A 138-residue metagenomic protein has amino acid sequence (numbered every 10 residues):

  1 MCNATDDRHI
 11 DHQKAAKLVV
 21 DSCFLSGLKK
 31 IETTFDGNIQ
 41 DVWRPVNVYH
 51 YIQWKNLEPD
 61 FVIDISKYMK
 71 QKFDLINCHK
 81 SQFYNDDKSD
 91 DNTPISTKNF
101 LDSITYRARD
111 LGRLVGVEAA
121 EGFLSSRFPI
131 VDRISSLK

Functional and structural regions predicted by a protein language model:
M1-K138: Metal-dependent de-N-acetylase/amidase catalytic core
